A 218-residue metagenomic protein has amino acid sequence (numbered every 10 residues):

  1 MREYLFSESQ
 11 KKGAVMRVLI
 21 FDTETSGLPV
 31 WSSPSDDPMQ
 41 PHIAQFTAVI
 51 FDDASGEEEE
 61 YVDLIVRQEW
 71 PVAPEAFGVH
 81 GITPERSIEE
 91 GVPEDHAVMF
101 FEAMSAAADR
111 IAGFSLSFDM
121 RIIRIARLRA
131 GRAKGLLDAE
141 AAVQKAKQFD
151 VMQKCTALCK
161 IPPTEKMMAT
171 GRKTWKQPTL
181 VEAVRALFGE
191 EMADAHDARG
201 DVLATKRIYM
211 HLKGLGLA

Functional and structural regions predicted by a protein language model:
M1-T23, G27-S33: N-terminal accessory regions of nucleic-acid-interacting proteins
Y4, S9, R17, M39-P84 (+1 more regions): Metal-dependent phosphoesterase core characteristic of DEDDh/y 3'-5' exonuclease domains
W31, I88, A195-H196: Short loop/turn and capping residues at structural boundaries
E89-V98: Glycine-rich, highly charged phosphate/nucleotide-binding loops
